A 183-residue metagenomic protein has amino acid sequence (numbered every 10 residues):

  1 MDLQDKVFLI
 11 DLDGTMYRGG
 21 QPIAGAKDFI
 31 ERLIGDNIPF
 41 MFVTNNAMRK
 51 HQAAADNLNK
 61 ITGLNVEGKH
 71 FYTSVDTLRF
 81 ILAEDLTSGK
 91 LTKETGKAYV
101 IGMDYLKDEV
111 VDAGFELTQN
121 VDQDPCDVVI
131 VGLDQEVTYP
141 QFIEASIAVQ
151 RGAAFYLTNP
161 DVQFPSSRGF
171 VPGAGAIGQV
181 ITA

Functional and structural regions predicted by a protein language model:
M1-L12, M16-A183: HAD-like aspartate-dependent phosphatase fold
